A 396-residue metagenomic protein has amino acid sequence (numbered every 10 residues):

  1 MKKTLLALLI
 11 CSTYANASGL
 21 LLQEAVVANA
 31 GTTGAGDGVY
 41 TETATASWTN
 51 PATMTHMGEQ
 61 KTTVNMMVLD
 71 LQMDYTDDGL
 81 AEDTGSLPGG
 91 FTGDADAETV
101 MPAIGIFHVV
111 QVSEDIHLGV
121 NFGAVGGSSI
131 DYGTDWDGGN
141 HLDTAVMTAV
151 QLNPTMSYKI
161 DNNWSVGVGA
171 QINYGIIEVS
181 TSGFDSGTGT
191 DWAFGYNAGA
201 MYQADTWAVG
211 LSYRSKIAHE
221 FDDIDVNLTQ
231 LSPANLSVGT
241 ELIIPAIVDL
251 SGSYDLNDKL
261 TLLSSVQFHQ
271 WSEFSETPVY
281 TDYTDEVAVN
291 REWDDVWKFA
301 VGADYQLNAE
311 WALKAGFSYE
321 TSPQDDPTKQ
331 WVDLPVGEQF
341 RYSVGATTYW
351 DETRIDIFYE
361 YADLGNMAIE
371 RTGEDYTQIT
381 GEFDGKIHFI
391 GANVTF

Functional and structural regions predicted by a protein language model:
M1-A17: Gram-negative bacterial Sec-dependent N-terminal signal peptides
S18-T33, A81-G89, G93, V100-F396: Outer-membrane beta-barrel porins/channels
L20-G36, T55-D74: Transmembrane beta-strand segments of Gram-negative outer membrane beta-barrel proteins
V39-T41, S47-Q60, H108-V112, I160: Outer-membrane beta-barrel pore proteins
S47-W48, K61-M67, F107-V109, H117-N121: Short, conserved beta-strand segments within well-ordered enzyme catalytic domains that often line or immediately flank
T55-H56, D70-Y75, I116, G126-D131: Short active-site-adjacent helix-start/loop capping segments
